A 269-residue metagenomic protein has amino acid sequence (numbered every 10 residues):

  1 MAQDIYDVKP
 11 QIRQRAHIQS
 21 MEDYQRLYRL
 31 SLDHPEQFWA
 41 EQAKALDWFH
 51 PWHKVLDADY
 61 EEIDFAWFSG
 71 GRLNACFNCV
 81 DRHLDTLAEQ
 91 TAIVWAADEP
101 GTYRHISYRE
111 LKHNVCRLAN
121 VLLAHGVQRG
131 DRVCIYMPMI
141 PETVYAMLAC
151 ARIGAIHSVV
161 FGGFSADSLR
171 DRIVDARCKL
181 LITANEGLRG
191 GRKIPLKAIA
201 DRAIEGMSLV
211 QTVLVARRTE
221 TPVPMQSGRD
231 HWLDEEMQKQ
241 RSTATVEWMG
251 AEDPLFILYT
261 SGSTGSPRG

Functional and structural regions predicted by a protein language model:
A2-R26: Short, contiguous pre-domain boundary segments
L30-H53, G71-V94: A short N-terminal helical cap/helix-turn-helix that marks the beginning of AMP-binding/adenylate-forming
S31, V80-L84, L111, V115 (+5 more regions): Adenylate-forming
L56, C79-I106, R217-P224: AMP-dependent adenylate-forming
C76, I93-L148, S165-R170, R229-Q238: Conserved AMP-binding/adenylate-forming core of the ANL superfamily
E89-T91, V213-A216, Q226-Y259, S266: Conserved pre-ATP/AMP-binding loop-to-beta segment of ANL
V133, C150, P254, T260-S263: Conserved S/T- and glycine-rich ATP-binding loop of Class I adenylate-forming
R152-E235: Structural core segment of the AMP-binding/adenylate-forming
